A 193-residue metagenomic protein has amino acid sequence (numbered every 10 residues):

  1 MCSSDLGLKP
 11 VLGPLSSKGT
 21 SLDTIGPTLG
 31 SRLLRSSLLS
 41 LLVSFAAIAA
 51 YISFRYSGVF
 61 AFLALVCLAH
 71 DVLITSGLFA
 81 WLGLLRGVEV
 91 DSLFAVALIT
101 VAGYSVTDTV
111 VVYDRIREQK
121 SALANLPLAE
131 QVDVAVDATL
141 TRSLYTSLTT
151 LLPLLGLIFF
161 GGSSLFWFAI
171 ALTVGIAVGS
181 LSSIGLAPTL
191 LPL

Functional and structural regions predicted by a protein language model:
M1-L193: A structural signal for conserved, well-ordered secondary-structure elements that form binding/interaction cores
